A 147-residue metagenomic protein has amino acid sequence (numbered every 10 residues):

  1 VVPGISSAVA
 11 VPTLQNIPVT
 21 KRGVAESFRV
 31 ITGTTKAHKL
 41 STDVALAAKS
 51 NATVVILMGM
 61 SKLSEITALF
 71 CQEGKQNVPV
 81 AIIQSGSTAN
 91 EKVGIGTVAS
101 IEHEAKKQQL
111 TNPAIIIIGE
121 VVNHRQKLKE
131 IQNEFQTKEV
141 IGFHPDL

Functional and structural regions predicted by a protein language model:
V1-T34: Short glycine-cluster motifs
A25-S27, T35-L147: A contiguous loop/helix-start segment that scaffolds small-molecule binding in enzyme catalytic cores
